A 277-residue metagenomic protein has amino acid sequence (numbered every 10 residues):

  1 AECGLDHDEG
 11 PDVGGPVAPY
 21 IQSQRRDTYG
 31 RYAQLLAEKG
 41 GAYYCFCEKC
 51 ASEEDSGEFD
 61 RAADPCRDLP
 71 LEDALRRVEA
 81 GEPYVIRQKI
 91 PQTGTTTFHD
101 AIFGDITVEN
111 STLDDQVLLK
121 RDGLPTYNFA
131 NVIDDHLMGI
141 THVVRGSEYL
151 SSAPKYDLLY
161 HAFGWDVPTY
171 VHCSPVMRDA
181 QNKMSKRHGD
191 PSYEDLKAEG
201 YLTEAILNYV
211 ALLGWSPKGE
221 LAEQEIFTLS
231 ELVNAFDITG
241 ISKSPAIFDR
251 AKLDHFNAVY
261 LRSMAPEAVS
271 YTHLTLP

Functional and structural regions predicted by a protein language model:
E2-G14: A glycine-rich helix N-cap at a beta->alpha junction
L5, E58-F59, W165, Y201 (+1 more regions): Helix N-cap/coil-helix junction residues
G15-R25, Y29-L35: Glycine-rich nucleotide/cofactor/substrate-binding loop typically near the N-terminus or early in the first domain
P19-S23, L119-R121, M138-L150, M177-Y209 (+2 more regions): Conserved phosphate-binding loops in nucleotide/dinucleotide-binding enzymes
Q22, L35-H172, M177-M184, S192: Active-site cores that bind ATP or allylic diphosphates and position pyrophosphate for catalysis
A222-E231: Acidic/histidine-enriched alpha-helical segments
A265-A268: Charged, amphipathic alpha-helical linkers/stalks
T272-P277: Conserved small/polar residues in nucleotide/adenosyl-binding loops
